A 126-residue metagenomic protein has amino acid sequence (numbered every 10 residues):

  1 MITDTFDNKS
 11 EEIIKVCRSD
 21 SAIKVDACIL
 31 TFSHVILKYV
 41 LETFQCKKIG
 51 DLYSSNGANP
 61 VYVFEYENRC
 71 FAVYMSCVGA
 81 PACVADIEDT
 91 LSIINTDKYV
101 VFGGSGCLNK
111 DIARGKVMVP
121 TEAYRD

Functional and structural regions predicted by a protein language model:
M1-D126: Metabolite-binding pocket within alpha/beta catalytic cores that recognizes anionic/polar moieties
